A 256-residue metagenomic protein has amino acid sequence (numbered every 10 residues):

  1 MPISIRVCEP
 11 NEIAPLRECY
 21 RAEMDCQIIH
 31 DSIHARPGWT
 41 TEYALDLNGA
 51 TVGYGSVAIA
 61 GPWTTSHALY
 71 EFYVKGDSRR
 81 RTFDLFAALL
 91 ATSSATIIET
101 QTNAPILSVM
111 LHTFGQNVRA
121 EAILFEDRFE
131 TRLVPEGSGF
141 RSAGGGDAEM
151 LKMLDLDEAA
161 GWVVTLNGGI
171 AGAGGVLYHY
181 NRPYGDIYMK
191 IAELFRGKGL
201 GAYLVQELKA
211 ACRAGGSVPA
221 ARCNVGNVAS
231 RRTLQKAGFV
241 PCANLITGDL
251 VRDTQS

Functional and structural regions predicted by a protein language model:
M1-I29, R119-A159: Short amphipathic alpha-helix that is part of the acyltransferase structural core
I28-A87, G174-G185, K190-E193: Conserved donor-binding loop and adjoining core beta-sheet/short helix segment in diverse acyl/aminoacyl transferases
N48-T64, V134-P135, G144-P183: Acetyl-CoA-dependent GNAT
I59-W63, Y73-G137, G248-L250: Acyl-donor-binding surface of acyltransferase catalytic domains
S78-A91, G197-C212, R231-K236: Conserved acetyl-CoA-binding loop-helix of GNAT-fold acetyltransferases
S93-N103, C212-C223: Conserved GNAT acetyl-CoA-binding A-motif
M110-L111, L234, F239: Conserved active-site tyrosine of GNAT-family acetyltransferases
A171-A220: Glycine/small-residue-rich hydrophobic helix-like segments
